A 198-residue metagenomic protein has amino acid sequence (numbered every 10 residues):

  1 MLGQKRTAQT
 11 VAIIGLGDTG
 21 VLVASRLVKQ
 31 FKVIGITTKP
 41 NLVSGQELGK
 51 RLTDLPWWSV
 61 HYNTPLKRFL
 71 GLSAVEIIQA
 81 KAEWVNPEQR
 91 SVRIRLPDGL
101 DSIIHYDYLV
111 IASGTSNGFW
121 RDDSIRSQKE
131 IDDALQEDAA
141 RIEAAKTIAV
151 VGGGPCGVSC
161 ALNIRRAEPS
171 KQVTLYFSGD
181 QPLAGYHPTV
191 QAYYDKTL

Functional and structural regions predicted by a protein language model:
M1-T10, G35, L72-A149: FAD-binding core/adjacent interface of flavoenzyme oxidoreductases
L2-E76, L162-T189: Beta1-alpha1 glycine-rich phosphate/pyrophosphate-binding loop at the start of Rossmann-like nucleotide-binding domains
G17-L22, S116, G154-C156: Gly/Ser/Thr-rich beta-alpha loop segments that engage phosphate groups in nucleotides
G45, W120-D122, C160: Short, function-defining helix-loop hinge/capping sites that tune catalysis or transport
K50-L52, R93-R95, R121, V190-A192: General N-terminal targeting signals
H61, I78-E83, P155-G157: A general structural signal for short secondary-structure boundary/capping elements
H61-Y62, E88, S124, L198: Short, isolated positions within intrinsically disordered regulatory regions of eukaryotic proteins
S124-L198: Predominantly flavin-linked oxidoreductase catalytic cores and closely associated redox partners
